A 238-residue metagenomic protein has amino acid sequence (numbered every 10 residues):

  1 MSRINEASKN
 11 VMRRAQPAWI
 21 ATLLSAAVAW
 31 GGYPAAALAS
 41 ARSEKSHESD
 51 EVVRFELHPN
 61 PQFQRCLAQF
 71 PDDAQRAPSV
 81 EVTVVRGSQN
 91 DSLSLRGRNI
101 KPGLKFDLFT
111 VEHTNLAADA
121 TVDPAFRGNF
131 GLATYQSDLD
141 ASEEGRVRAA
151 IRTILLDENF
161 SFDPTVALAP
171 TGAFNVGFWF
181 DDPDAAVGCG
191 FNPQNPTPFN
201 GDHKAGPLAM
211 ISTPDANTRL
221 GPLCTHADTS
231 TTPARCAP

Functional and structural regions predicted by a protein language model:
M1-A15: N-terminal secretory signal peptides that target proteins for export/translocation
S2-R3, A18-W19, A39: Long, low-complexity, intrinsically disordered N-terminal extensions of eukaryotic proteins, enriched
A21-G32: Bacterial N-terminal signal peptides
G31-R42: Signal peptide processing junction and immediate N-terminal pro/mature segment of secreted/exported proteins
S40-P238: N-terminal leader/targeting pre-sequences
